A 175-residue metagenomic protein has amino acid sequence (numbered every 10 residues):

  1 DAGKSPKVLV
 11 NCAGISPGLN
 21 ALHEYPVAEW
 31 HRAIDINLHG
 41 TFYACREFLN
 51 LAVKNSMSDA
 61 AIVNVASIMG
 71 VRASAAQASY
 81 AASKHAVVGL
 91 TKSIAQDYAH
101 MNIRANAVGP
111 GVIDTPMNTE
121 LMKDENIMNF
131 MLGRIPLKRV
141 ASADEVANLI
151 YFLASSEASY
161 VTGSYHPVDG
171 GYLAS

Functional and structural regions predicted by a protein language model:
S16-L19, R72, Y151, T162-S175: Short C-terminal tail/terminal secondary-structure segment of NAD(P)H-dependent dehydrogenase/reductase domains
N20-L22, E29-I34, M131: Substrate-binding pocket helix/loop in short-chain dehydrogenase/reductase
L22-H23, R72-A78, H100-M101, K138 (+1 more regions): Active-site loop immediately N-terminal to the catalytic Tyr-X3-Lys motif of short-chain dehydrogenase/reductase
C45, S83, T91: Active-site helix of classical SDR
S67: Residue(s) in the substrate-gating loop at a strand-loop-helix junction that position the organic substrate next
A99-R104, V161-G163: Short, small/polar-rich loop/turn modules that mediate ligand/substrate recognition or access, typified
A107-P110, N126-E157, V161, G170: C-terminal helical subdomain
